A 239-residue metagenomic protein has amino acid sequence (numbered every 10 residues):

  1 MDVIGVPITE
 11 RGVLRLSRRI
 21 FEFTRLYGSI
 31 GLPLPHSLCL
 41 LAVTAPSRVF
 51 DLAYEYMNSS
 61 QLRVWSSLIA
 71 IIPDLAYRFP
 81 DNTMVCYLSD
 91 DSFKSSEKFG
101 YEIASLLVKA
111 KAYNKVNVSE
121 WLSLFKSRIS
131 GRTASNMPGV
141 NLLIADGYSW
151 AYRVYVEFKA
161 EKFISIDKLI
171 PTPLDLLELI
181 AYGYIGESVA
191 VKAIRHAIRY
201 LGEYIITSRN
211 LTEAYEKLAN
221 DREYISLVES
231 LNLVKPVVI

Functional and structural regions predicted by a protein language model:
M1-I239: Compositional signal for N-terminal targeting/processing segments
